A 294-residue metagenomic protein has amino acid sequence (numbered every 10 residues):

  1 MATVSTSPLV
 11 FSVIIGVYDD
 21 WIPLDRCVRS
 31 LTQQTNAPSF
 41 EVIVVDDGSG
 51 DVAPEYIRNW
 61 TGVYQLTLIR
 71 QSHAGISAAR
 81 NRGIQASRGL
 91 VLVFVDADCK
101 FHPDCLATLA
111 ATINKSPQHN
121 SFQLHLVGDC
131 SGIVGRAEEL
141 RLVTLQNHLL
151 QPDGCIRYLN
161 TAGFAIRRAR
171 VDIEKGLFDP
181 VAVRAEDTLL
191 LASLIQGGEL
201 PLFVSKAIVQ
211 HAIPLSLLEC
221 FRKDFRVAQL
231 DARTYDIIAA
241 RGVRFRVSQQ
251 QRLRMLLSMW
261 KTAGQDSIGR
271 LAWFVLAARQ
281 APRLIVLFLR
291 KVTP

Functional and structural regions predicted by a protein language model:
D20-Q33: Short, well-formed alpha-helical segments that are part of the catalytic scaffolds of diverse glycosyltransferases
S30, D46-E55, C99: A conserved acidic beta->alpha catalytic loop
Q71-S87: Glycine-rich, basic loop-to-helix element that forms the pyrophosphate-binding segment of sugar-nucleotide handling
L92: Short aromatic/hydrophobic "clamp" motif used to bind/position activated sugar donors
D104-G135: Conserved donor NDP-sugar-binding/catalytic core segment of glycosyltransferases
L124-H125, E138-R157: Short, flexible, basic/aromatic active-site loop/helix in glycosyltransferases
V183-A192: Acidic donor-binding loop at a coil-to-helix junction in glycosyltransferase catalytic cores that engages
K223-L230, R241-P294: Non-catalytic, C-terminal membrane-associated alpha-helical segments of glycosyltransferases
